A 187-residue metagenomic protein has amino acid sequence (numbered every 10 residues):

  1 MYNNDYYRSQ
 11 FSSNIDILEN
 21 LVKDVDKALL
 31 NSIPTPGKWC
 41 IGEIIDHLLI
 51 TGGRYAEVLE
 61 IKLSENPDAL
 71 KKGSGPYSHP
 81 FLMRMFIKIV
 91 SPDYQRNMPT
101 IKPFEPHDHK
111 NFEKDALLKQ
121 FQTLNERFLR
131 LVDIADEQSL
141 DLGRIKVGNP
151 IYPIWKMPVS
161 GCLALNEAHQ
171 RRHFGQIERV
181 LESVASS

Functional and structural regions predicted by a protein language model:
M1-N4, K110, Y152-V159: A short, mixed-charge helix-start or loop-turn motif at secondary-structure junctions
M1-W39: An N-terminal domain-cap segment
N4-Y7, F11, I41, L117-F121 (+1 more regions): Hydrophobic packing residues in well-ordered alpha-helices of helical domains and bundles
I15-L18, F121, N125-F128: Hydrophobic alpha-helical core bundles mediating ligand binding, dimerization, or RNAP-core interactions
N31-V90, E126-S187: Short, contiguous alpha-helical
K88-F104: A structural motif
I101-Q122: Internal catalytic-core helix/loop-beta-alpha segment that presents or stabilizes conserved functional determinants
